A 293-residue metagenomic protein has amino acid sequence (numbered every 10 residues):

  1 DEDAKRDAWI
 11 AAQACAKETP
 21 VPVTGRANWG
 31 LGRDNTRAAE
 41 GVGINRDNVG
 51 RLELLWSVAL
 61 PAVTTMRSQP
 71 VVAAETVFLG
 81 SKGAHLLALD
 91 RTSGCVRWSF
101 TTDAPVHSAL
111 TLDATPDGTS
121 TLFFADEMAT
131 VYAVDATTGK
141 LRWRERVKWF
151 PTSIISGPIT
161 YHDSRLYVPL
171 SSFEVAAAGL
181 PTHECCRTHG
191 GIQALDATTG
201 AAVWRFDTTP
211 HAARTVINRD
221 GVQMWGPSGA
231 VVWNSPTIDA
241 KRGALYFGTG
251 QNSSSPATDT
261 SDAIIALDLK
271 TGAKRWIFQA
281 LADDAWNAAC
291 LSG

Functional and structural regions predicted by a protein language model:
D3-L55, T208, A212-A213: Blade/loop signatures of beta-propeller domains
V23-L31, V63-H85, D103-V131, P151-E184 (+3 more regions): Repeat-blade elements of multi-bladed beta-propeller folds
A39-V72, V77-F78, F100: Asp/Glu-centered strand-loop micro-motifs enriched in Gly/Pro and often flanked by an aromatic residue
G41-R51, S81-G94, T102, G272: Beta-propeller domains
R46-V49, R91, A136, A197 (+2 more regions): Inter-blade boundary loops/turns of WD-repeat beta-propellers
L52, G94-C95, G139, G200 (+2 more regions): Short coil/turn linkers that define WD40 beta-propeller blade boundaries
S57-L60, R146-W149, V203-G226, R275-G293: Surface-exposed loop and turn segments in beta-propeller and other repeat-based domains that flank or scaffold
V134-D135, G139, C186-A201, T260-A273: Beta-propeller blade signature
